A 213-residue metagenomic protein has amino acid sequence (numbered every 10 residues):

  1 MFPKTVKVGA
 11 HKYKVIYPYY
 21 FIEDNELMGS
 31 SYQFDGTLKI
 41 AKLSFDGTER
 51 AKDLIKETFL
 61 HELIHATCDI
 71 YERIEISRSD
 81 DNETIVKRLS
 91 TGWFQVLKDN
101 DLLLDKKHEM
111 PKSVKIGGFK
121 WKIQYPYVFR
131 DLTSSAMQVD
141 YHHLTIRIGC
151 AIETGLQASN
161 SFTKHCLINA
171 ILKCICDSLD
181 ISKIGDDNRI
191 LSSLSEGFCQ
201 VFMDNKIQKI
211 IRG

Functional and structural regions predicted by a protein language model:
M1-D53, I70-A158, S178-G213: Metalloprotease/metallohydrolase-associated module, dominated by Zn2+-dependent proteases
E57-D69, K164-D177: Active-site recognition of the HExxH zinc-binding catalytic motif
S161: Extended, structured, electrostatic nucleic-acid-contact surfaces
